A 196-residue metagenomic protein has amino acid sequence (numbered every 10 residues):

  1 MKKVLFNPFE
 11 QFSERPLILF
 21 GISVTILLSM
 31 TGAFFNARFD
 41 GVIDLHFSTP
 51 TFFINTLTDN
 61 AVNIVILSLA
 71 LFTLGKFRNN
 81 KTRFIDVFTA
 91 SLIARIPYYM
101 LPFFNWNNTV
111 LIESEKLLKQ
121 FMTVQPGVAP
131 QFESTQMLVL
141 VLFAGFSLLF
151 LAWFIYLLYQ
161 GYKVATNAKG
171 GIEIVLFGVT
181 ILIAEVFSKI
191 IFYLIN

Functional and structural regions predicted by a protein language model:
M1-P50: N-terminal juxtamembrane cytosolic/stromal segments of multi-pass membrane proteins
V4-S23, I85-I96, G171-G178: Alpha-helical transmembrane segments and their helix-start/interface "positive-inside/aromatic belt" motifs in integral
S13, D44-F52, T56, R78-D86 (+4 more regions): Membrane-helix interfacial "entry" motifs
G21-S29, T56, N60-S68, S91 (+4 more regions): Alpha-helical transmembrane spans of integral membrane proteins, capturing the lipid-embedded, hydrophobic core of TM
A37-V42, S68-N79, K163-N167: Juxtamembrane interface at the ends
S48-Q120: Alpha-helical transmembrane segments with an aromatic anchor "belt"
D86, I93-E173, I183, F187: Hydrophobic alpha-helical transmembrane segments and adjacent short intramembrane/lumenal linkers of inner/organellar
E185-N196: Juxtamembrane boundary at the C-terminal end of a transmembrane helix
